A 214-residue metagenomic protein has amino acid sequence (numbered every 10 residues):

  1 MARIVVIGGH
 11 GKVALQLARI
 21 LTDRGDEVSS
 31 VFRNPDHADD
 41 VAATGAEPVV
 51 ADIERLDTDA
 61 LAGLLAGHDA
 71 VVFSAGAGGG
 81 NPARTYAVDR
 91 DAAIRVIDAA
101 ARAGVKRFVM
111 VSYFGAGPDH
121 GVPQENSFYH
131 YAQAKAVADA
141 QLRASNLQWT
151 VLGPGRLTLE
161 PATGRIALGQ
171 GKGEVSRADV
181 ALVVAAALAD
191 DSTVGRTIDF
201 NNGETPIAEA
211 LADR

Functional and structural regions predicted by a protein language model:
R3-D26: N-terminal Rossmann NAD(P)H-binding glycine-rich loop of SDR-like oxidoreductase domains
I7, E27-S29, P35, A77-A144 (+1 more regions): Conserved Rossmann-fold NAD(P)-dependent oxidoreductase catalytic core, especially the SDR/UDP-sugar
V13, V71, L152, V180-V184 (+1 more regions): Non-catalytic, hydrophobic alpha-helical segments
S30-R95, A99-R102, L188-S192: NAD(P)H-binding glycine-rich loop region in Rossmannoid oxidoreductase-like domains and their noncatalytic homologs
F32, G153-R156: Conserved SDR Rossmann-fold cofactor-binding beta-strand/turn motif
A93, A134, Q170-A186, R196: Substrate-positioning beta->alpha
H120, L159-I166, A187-R196: Glycine/proline-rich active-site loop of Rossmann-fold NAD(P)-dependent oxidoreductases
D190-A210: Core catalytic loop region at the nicotinamide-binding pocket of NAD(P)H-dependent oxidoreductases
